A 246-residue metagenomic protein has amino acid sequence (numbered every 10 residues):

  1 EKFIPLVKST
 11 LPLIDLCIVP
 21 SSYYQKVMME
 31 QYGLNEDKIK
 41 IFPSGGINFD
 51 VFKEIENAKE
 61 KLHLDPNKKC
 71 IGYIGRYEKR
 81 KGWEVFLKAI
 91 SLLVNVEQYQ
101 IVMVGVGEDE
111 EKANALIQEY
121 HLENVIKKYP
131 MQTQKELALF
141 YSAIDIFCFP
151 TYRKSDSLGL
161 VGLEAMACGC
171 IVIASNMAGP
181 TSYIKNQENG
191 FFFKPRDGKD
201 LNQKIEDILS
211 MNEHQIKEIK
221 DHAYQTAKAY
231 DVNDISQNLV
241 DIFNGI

Functional and structural regions predicted by a protein language model:
P5-E54: Donor nucleotide-sugar binding/catalytic pocket of nucleotide-sugar-dependent glycosyltransferases
V51-L64: A short helix/loop element that forms part of the nucleotide-sugar donor recognition site in Leloir-type
D65-K81, L87-I90: Conserved donor-binding/catalytic core segment of Leloir-type glycosyltransferases
N114-Q132: Nucleotide-activated donor-binding/catalytic signature segment of Leloir-type glycosyltransferases, i.e., the conserved
M131-Q132, L139-I144, L239: Short alpha-helical donor nucleotide-sugar binding micro-motif in glycosyltransferases
A167, I171-A174: Short hydrophobic beta-strand element within catalytic cores of glycosyltransferases and related nucleotide-activated
N186-Q187, F191-G198, D207-E213, K228: Conserved acidic donor-binding segment of nucleotide-sugar-dependent glycosyltransferases
D207, H214-A229, V240-D241: A short, well-ordered alpha-helix in the C-terminal region of glycosyltransferases
